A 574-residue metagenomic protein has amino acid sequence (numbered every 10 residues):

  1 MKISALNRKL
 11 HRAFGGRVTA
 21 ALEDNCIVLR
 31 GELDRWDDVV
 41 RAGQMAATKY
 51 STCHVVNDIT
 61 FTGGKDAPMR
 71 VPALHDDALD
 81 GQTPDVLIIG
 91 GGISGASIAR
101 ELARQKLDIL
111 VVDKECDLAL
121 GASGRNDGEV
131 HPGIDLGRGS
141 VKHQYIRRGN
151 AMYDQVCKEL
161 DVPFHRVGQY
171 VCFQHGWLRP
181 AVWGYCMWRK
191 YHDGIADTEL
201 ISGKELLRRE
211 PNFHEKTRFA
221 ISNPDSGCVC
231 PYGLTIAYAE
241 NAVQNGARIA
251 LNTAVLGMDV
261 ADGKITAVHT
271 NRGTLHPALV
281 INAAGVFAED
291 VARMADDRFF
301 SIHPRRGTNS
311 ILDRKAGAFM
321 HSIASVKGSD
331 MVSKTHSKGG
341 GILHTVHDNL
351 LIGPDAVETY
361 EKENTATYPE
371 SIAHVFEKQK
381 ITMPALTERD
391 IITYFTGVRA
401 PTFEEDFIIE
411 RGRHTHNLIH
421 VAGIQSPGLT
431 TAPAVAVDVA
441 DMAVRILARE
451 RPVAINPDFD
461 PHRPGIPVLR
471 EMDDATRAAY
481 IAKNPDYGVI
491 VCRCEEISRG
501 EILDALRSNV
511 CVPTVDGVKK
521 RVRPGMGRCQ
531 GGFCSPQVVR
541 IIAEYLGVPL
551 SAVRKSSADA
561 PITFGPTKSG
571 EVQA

Functional and structural regions predicted by a protein language model:
K2-L6, E23-V28, E32-D37, I201 (+6 more regions): C-terminal catalytic lobe of FAD-dependent flavoproteins
K2-P84, R104: Extreme N-terminal leader/targeting segments of oxidoreductases
D76-S94, L110: Beta1/beta-strand and adjacent pyrophosphate-binding region of the FAD-binding site in flavoprotein oxidoreductases
L87, S97-R104, K114, V130-P132 (+5 more regions): Active-site substrate-recognition segment that forms the wall of the catalytic cavity or substrate channel
R104-R125: Glycine-rich FAD pyrophosphate-binding loop
G128-E205, R209, G339-G340: Dinucleotide-binding Rossmann-like beta1-alpha1 core, especially the glycine-rich loop that anchors the ADP
K142-R147, H175-V182, I221-E240, A250 (+3 more regions): Short beta-strand to alpha-helix junction loop
I221-L279, F287: Helical element adjacent to the flavin cofactor pocket in flavoenzyme catalytic cores
